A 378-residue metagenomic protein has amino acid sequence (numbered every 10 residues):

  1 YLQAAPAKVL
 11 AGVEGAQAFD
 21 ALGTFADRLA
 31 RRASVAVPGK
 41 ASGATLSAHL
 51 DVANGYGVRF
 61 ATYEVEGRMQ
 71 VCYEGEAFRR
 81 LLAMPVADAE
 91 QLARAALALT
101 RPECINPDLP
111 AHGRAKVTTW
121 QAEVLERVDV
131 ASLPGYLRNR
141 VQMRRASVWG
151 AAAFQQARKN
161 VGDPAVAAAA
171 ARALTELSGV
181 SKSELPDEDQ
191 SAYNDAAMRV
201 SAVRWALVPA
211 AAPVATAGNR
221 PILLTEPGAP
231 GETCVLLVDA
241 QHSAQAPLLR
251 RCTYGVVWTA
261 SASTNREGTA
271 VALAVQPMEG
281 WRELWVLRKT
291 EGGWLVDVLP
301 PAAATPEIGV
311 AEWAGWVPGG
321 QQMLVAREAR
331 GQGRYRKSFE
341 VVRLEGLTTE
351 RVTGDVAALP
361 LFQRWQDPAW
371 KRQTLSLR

Functional and structural regions predicted by a protein language model:
Y1-A7, V13-A16: N-terminal leader/linker segments that initiate helical-solenoid repeat arrays
E14-F19, G23-R378: Sequence signature of WD/YWTD-type beta-propeller architectures
